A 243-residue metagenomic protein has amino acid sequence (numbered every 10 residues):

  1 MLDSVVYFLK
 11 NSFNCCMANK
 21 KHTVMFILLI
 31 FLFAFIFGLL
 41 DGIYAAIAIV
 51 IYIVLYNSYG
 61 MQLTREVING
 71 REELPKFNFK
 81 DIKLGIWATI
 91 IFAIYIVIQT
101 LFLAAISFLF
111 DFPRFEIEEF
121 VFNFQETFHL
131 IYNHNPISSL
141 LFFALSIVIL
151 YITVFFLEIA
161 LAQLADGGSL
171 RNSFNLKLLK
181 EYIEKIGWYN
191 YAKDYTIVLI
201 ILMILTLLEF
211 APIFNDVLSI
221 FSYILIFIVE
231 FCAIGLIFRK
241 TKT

Functional and structural regions predicted by a protein language model:
M1-L140, F155-L207, I220-T243: Helix-coil boundary and N-terminal low-complexity module in membrane systems
F142-L145, N215-D216: Short alpha-helical transmembrane interface motifs in multi-pass membrane proteins
L145-S146, E158: Interfacial loop-to-helix junctions that mark the boundaries of transmembrane helices in multi-pass membrane
